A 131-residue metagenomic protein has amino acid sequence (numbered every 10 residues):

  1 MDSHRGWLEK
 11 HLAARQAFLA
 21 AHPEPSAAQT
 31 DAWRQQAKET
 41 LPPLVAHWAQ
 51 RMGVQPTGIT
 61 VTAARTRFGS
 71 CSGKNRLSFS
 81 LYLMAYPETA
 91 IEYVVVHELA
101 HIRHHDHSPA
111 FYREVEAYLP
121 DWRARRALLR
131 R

Functional and structural regions predicted by a protein language model:
D2-Y93, I102-R131: Active-site-proximal or metal-binding-adjacent scaffold patches in catalytic folds
E98: Walker B catalytic acidic pair
